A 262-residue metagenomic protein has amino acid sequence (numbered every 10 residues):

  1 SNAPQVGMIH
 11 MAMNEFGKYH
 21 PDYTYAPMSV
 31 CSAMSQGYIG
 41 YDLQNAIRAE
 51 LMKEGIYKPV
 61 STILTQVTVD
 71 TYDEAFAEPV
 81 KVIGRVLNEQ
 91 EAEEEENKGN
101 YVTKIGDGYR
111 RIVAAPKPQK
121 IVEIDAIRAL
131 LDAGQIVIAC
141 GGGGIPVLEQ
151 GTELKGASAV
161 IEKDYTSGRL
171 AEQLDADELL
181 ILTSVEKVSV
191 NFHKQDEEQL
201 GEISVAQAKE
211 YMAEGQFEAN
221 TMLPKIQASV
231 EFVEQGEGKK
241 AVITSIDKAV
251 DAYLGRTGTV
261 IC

Functional and structural regions predicted by a protein language model:
N2-C262: C-terminal catalytic "cap/lid" subdomain
